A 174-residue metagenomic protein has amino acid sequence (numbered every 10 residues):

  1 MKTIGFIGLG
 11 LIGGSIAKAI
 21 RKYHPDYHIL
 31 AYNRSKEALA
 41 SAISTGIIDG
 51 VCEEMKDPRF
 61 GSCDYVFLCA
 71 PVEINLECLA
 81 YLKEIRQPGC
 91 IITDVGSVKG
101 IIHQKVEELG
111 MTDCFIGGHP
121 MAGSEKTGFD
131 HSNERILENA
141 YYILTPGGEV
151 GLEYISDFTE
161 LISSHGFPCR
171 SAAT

Functional and structural regions predicted by a protein language model:
M1-E54, R59-F60, Y65: NAD(P)+-binding Rossmann beta1-loop-alpha1 motif at the extreme N-terminus of oxidoreductases
T3, H28, C114, Y141 (+1 more regions): Residues at the starts of beta-strands that form the adenosine-phosphate
L30-Y32, C52, T93, I116 (+2 more regions): Hydrophobic/aromatic beta-strand patches that form the interior of the parallel beta-sheet core in alpha/beta enzyme
K56-R86, C90-I91: Rossmann-like NAD(P)-binding element
C69-P71, G96, P146: Glycine-rich, N-terminal phosphate-binding loop of Rossmann-like dinucleotide-binding domains
Y81-D130: Rossmann-like NAD(P)(H) cofactor-binding subdomain of soluble oxidoreductases
I136-T174: Internal alpha-helical scaffold of NAD(P)-dependent oxidoreductase catalytic cores
